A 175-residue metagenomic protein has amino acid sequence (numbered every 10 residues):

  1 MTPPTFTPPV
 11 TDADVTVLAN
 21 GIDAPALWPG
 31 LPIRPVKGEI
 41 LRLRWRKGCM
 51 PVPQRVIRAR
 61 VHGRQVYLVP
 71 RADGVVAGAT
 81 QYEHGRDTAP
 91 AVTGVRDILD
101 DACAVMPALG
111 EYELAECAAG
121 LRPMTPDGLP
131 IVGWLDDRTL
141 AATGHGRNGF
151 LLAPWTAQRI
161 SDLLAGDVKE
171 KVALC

Functional and structural regions predicted by a protein language model:
M1-T2, V15, E39: Generic beta-strand structural signal
M1-V10: A conserved short coil-to-beta-strand element within the FAD-binding core of flavoproteins
P8, A77, L140-A142: Generic recognition of long tandem-repeat/solenoid scaffolds
T11-D23, A157: Short hydrophobic core segments
I22-D137: Active-site substrate-recognition segment that forms the wall of the catalytic cavity or substrate channel
A108-C175: C-terminal catalytic lobe of FAD-dependent flavoproteins
